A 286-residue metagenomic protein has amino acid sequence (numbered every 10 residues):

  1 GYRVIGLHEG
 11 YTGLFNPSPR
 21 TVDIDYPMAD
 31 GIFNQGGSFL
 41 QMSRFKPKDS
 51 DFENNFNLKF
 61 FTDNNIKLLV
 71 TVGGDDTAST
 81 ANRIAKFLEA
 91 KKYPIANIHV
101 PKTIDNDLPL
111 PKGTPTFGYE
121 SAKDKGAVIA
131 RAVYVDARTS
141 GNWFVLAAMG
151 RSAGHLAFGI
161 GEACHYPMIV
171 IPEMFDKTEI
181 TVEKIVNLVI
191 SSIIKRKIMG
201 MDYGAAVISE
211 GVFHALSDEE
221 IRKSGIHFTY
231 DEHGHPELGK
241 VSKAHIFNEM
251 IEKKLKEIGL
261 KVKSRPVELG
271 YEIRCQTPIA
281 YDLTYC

Functional and structural regions predicted by a protein language model:
G1-S18: N-terminal phosphate-binding or glycine-rich loops at protein starts, especially the Walker A/P-loop of NTPases
V4, F60, T71-G73, S79-P94 (+2 more regions): Accessory alpha-helical/coil subdomains and C-terminal extensions that flank or cap enzyme catalytic cores
Y11-L14, T77-A78, T103-L108, D176-E179: Short gly/pro/ser/thr-enriched loop/turn and capping motifs at secondary-structure boundaries
F15-K67, D76-T77, I104, T114-D124 (+1 more regions): Glycine-rich oxoanion-binding loops at beta->alpha junctions
K46-D49, D176-I180, E272-C275: A short acidic, often aromatic-flanked loop/helix-cap motif at beta-alpha or helix-coil junctions that lines enzyme
N55, I185-I190, I279-T284: Charged helix-capping and loop-helix junction motifs
D105-G113, C275-T277: Glycine-rich, charge-decorated loop segments at or immediately adjacent to ligand/cofactor-binding or catalytic sites
I258-C286: C-terminal active-site/capping subdomain that shapes the small-molecule cofactor and substrate pocket of enzyme
